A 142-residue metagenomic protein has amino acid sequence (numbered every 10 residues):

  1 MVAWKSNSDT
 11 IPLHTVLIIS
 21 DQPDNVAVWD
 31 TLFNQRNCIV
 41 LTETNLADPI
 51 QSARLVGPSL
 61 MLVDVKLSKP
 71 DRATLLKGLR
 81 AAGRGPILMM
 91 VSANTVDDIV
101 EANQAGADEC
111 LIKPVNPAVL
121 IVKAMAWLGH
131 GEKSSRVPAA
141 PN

Functional and structural regions predicted by a protein language model:
V2-P12, H130-N142: CheY-like receiver
P23-T42: Two-component/phosphorelay signaling modules centered on CheY-like receiver
A27, T74, N94-E109: Alpha4 helix (beta4-alpha4-beta5 surface) of REC/receiver domains from two-component response regulators
T42-L60: Acidic, metal-coordinating helix/loop segments flanking the phosphotransfer/catalytic sites of two-component signaling
Q51, A73-R84: Short amphipathic alpha-helix used as the core "switch/output" element in two-component signaling
L62-G78: Conserved phosphotransfer microenvironments
R84-N94: A short, hydrophobic beta-strand element within the central beta-sheet of small alpha/beta folds
D97, V115-A124: C-terminal output helix
